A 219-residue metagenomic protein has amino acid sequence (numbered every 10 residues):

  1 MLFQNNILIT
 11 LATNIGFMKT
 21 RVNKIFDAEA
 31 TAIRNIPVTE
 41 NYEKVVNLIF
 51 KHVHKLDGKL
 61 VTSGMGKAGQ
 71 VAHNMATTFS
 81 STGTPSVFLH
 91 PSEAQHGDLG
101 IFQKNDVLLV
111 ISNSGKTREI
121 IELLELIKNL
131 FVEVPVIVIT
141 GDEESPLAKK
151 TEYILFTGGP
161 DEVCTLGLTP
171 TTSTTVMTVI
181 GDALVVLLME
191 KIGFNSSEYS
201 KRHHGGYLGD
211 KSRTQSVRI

Functional and structural regions predicted by a protein language model:
L2-F3: Intrinsically disordered, low-complexity segments enriched in serine/proline and basic residues
N6-T10, N14: Short, positively charged and aromatic/hydrophobic N-terminal segments
L8, I33, L188-M189: Hydrophobic residues within well-ordered, non-membrane alpha-helices that form the packing/core of soluble catalytic
I15-K55: An N-terminal, well-structured beta->alpha segment
R21, I25, P37, K67 (+3 more regions): Catalytic cores of large soluble enzymes that bind and process phosphate-bearing ligands
T39, S145, H203-Y207: Serine-centered coil/turn micro-motif
F50-K51, D57-I192: Glycine-rich phosphate-binding loops that contact phosphosugars or nucleotide phosphates
V163, E190-I219: Internal, active-site/partner-interface "lid" segment
